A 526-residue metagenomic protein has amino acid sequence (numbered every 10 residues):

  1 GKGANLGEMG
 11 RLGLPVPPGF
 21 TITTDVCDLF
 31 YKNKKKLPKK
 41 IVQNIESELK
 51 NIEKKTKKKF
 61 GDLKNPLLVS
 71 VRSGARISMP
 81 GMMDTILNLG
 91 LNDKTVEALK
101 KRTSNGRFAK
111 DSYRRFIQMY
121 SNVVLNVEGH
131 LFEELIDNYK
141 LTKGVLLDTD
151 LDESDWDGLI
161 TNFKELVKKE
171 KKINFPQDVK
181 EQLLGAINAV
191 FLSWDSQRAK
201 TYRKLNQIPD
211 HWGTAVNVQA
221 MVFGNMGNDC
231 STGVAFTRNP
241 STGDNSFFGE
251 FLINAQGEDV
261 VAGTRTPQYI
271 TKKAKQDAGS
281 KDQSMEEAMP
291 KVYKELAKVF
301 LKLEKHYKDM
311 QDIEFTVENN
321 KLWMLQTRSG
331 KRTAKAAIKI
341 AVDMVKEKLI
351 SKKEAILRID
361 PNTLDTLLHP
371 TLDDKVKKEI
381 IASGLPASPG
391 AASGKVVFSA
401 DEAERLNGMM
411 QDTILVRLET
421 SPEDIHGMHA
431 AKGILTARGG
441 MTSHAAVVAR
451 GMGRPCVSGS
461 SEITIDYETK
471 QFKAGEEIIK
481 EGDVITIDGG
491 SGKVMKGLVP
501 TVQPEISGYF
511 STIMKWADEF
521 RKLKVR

Functional and structural regions predicted by a protein language model:
G1-E379, E404-N407, Q411-I414, S421-H426 (+6 more regions): Nucleotide/phosphate-binding sheet-loop regions of phosphoryl- and nucleotidyl-transfer enzymes
T371, E379, A387-A403, N407-D412 (+1 more regions): Acidic, glycine-rich flexible loop/linker segments
